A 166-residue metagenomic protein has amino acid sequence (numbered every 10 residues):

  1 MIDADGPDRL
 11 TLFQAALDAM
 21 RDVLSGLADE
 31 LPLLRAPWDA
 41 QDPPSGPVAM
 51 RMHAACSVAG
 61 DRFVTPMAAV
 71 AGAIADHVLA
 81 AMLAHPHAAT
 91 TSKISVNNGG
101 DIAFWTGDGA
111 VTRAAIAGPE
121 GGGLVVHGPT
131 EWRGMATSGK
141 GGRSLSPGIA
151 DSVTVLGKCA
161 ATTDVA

Functional and structural regions predicted by a protein language model:
M1-S25, L31-P32, W38-A54, R113-A166: A structural signal for small-residue-enriched, beta-sheet-centric alpha/beta enzyme cores and oligomeric scaffold folds
R9, Q41, F63-A71: Short secondary-structure transition/capping motifs
G46-A69, M82-P86: Ligand-binding beta-strand-loop-alpha-helix segment within the catalytic cores of soluble metabolic enzymes
A59-F63, P86-A89, S95-V96, A103-G107 (+3 more regions): Solvent-exposed alpha-helices and their adjacent loops that cap or buttress functional pockets in soluble metabolic
T65-A71, S92-N98, F104, M135-T137: General beta-strand structural signal in soluble alpha/beta enzymes
A71-V78: Active-site pocket-lining segments that scaffold enzyme catalytic pockets across diverse folds
D108-T112: Glycine-rich loop at the start of a catalytic domain that most often binds anionic cofactors/ligands
